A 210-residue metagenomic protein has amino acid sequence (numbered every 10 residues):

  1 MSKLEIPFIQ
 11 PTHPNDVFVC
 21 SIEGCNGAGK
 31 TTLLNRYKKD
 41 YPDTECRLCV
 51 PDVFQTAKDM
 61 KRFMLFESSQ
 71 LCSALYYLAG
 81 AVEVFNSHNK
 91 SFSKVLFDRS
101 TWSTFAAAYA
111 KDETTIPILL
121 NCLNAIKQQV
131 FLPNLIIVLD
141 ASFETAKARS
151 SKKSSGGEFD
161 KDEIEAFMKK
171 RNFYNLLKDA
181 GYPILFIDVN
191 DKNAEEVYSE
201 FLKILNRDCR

Functional and structural regions predicted by a protein language model:
S2-Q10, K147-R210: NTP-dependent small-molecule kinase module
I22: Hydrophobic anchor at the beta1->P-loop junction of P-loop NTPases
C25: P-loop (Walker A) phosphate-binding loop of NTP-binding proteins
A28: ATP-binding Walker
T31: Walker A/P-loop
N35-E83: Conserved substrate/cofactor phosphate-moiety recognition/catalytic segment in nucleotide-dependent phosphotransferases
S69-Q129: Glycine-rich phosphate-binding loop used to anchor ATP phosphates in small-molecule kinases, encompassing both
T104-N172: A glycine- and Lys/Arg-enriched "phosphate-lid" helix/loop adjacent to the NTP-binding pocket of small-molecule kinases
